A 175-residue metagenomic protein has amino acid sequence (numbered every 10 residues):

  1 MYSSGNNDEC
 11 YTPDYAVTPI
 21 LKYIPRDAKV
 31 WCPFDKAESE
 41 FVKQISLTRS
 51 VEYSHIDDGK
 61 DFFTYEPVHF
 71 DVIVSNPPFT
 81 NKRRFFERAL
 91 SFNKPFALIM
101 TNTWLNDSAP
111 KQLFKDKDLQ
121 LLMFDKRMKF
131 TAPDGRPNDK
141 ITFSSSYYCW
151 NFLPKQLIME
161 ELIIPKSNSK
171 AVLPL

Functional and structural regions predicted by a protein language model:
M1-L175: Class I S-adenosyl-L-methionine-dependent methyltransferase catalytic core
